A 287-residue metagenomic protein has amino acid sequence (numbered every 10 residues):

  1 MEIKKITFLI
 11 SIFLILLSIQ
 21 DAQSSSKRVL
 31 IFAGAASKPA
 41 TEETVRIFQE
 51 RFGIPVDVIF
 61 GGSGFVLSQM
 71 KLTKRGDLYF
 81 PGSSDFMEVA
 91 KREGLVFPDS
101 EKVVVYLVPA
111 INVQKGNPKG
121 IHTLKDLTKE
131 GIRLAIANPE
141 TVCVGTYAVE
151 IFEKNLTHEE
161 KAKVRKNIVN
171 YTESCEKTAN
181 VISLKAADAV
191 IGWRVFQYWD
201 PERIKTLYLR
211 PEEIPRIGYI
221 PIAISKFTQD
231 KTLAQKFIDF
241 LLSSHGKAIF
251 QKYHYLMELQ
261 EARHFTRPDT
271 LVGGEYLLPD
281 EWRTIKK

Functional and structural regions predicted by a protein language model:
M1-I6: Positively charged n-region of N-terminal signal peptides that target proteins for export
T7-S18: Bacterial N-terminal signal peptides
D21: Short-chain dehydrogenase/reductase
S24-I59, G64-K74, S83-S84, E88-E93 (+2 more regions): Exported/periplasmic ABC-transporter solute-binding proteins
E93-S100: A short, gly/pro- and small-residue-rich
